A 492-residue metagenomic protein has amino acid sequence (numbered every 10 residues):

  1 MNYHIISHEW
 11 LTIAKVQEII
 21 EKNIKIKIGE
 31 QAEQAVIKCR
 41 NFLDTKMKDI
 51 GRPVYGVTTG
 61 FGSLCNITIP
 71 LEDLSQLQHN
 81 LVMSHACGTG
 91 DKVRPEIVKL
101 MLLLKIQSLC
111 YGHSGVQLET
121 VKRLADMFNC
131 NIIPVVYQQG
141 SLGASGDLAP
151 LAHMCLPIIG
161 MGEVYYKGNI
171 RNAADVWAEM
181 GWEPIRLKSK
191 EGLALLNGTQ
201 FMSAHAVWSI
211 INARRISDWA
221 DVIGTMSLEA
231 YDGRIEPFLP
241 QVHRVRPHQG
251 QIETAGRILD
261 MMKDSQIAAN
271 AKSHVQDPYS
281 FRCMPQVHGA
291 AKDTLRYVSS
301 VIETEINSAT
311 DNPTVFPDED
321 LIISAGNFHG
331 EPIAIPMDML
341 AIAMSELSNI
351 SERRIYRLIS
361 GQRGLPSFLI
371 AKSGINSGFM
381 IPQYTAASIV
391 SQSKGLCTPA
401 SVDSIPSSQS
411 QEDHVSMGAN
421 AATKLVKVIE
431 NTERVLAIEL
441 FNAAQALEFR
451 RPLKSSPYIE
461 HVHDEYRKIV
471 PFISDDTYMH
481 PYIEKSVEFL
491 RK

Functional and structural regions predicted by a protein language model:
N2-I24, I28-A35, C39-F42, M47-I50 (+1 more regions): C-terminal auxiliary extensions adjacent to catalytic cores
W10-D44, K48, R52-V57, F61-K99 (+1 more regions): Residues that scaffold, gate, or flank divalent-cation-dependent active/transport sites
I28, A32, N66, P70 (+6 more regions): Short secondary-structure transition/capping motifs
Y55-I69, D73-L77, S84-L109, Y137-I159 (+2 more regions): FAD-binding core of FAD-dependent oxidoreductases, characterized by glycine-rich FAD pyrophosphate-binding loops
K92, G115-Q117, D218, N307: Alpha/propeptide regions of enzymes that mature by internal proteolysis
H113-Q139: FAD-binding glycine-rich core of flavoenzymes that anchor FAD
V136-S141, D318-I322: Cysteine-centered functional microenvironments
